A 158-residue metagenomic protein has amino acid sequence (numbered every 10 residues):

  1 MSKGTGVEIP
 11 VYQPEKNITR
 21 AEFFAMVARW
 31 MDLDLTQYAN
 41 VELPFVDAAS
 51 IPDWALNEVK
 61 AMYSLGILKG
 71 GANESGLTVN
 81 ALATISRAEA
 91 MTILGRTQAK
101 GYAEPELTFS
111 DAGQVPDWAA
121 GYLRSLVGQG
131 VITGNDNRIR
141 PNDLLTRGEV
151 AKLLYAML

Functional and structural regions predicted by a protein language model:
S2-F24, A28-L56, L68-A88, R96-A120 (+2 more regions): Feature responds to low-complexity, polar/acidic, surface-exposed segments characteristic of secreted/exported proteins
V59-K60, A120-R124: Hydrophobic core segments within long, regular secondary-structure runs in both alpha- and beta-rich folds
S64-G66, G128-G130: Tandem repeat domain/solenoid detector
